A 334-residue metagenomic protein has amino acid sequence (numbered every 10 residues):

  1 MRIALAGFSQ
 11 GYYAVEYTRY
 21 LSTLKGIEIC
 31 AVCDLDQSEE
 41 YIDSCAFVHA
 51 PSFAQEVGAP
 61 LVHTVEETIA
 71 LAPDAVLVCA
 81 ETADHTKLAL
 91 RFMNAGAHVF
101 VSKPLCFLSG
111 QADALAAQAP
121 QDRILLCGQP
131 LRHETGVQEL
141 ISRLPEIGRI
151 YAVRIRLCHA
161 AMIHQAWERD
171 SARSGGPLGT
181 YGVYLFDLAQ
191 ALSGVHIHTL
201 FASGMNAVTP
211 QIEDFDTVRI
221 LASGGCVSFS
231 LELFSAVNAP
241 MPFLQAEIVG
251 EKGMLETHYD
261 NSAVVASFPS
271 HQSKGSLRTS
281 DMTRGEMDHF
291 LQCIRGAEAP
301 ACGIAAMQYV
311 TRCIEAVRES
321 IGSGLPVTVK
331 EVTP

Functional and structural regions predicted by a protein language model:
M1-F53: N-terminal Rossmann-like dinucleotide-binding module
A6, E67, A75-L77, D113 (+1 more regions): C-terminal helix-rich "cap/oligomerization" subdomain common to oxidoreductases
S9, L131-Q211, G324: Predominantly a Rossmann-like dinucleotide-binding segment in NAD(P)-dependent oxidoreductases
Y12, E40-C45, S276-D288: Active-site loop of classical SDR/Rossmann-like NAD(P)-dependent oxidoreductases, centered on the catalytic Tyr-X3-Lys
A59-L71: Short acidic low-complexity segments
P73-A75, E81-T82, T86-R132: Beta-strand-loop-alpha-helix segment that lines the small-molecule cofactor/substrate pocket of alpha/beta enzymes
C79-A80, L157: Glycine-rich, N-terminal phosphate-binding loop of Rossmann-like dinucleotide-binding domains
T180, D187-S262, M287-E298, T333-P334: Contiguous beta-strand/loop segments that form the cofactor/metal-binding neighborhood of enzyme cores
